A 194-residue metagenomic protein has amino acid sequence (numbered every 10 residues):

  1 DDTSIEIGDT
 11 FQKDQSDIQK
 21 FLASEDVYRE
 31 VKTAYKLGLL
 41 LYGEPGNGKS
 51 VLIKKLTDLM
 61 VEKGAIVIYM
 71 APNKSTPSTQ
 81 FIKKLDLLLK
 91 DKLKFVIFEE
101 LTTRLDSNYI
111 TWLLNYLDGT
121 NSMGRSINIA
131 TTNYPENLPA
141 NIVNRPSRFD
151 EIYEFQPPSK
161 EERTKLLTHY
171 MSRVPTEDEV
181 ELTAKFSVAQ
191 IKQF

Functional and structural regions predicted by a protein language model:
D2-L37: Pre-Walker A (pre-P-loop) alpha-helix and adjacent loop at the N terminus of AAA/AAA+ ATPase modules, a conserved
Y35-I68: Walker A/P-loop
L39, I127-N128: Hydrophobic/aliphatic anchor position in the core parallel beta-sheet of P-loop NTPase nucleotide-binding domains
T57, V61-K92, I110-T111: Short glycine-rich substrate-engagement loop in P-loop NTPases that contacts/grips substrate
I82-G124: Conserved nucleotide-sensing/catalytic segment adjacent to the nucleotide-binding pocket in NTP-handling enzymes
E100, A130-P135, P158: A short beta-strand-to-loop transition that corresponds to the Sensor-1 phosphate-sensing loop of AAA+ P-loop ATPases
N141-P157: A short helix-turn-beta junction within AAA+ P-loop NTPase domains corresponding to the substrate/partner-engaging
Y153, P157-S159, T164, Y170-F194: Conserved AAA+ ATPase small/helical "lid" subdomain
